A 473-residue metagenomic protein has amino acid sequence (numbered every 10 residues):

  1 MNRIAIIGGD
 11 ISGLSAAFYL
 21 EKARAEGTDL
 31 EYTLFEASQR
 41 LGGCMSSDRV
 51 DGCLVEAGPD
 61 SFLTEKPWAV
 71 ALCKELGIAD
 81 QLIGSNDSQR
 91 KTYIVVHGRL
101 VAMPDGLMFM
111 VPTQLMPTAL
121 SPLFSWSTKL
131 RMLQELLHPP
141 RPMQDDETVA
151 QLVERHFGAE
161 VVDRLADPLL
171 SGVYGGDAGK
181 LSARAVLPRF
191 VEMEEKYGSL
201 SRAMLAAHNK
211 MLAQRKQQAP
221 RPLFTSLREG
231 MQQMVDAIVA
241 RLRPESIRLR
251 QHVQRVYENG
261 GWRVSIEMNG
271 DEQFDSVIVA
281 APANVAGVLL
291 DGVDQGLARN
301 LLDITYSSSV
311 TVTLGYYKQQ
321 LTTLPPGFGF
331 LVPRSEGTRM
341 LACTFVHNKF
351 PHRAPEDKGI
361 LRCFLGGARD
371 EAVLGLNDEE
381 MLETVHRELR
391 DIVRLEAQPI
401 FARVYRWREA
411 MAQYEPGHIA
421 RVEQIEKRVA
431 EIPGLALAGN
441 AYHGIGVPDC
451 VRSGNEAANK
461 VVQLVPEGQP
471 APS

Functional and structural regions predicted by a protein language model:
M1-S12: Beta1/beta-strand and adjacent pyrophosphate-binding region of the FAD-binding site in flavoprotein oxidoreductases
I4-I6, Y32, L435: Conserved hydrophobic helix-helix packing surfaces used for dimerization/oligomerization
S12, R40, N284: Conserved Rossmann-like nucleotide-cofactor binding loop
E21-V50: Glycine-rich FAD pyrophosphate-binding loop
C44, P104-G106, L324-G327, L341-S473: Conserved flavin/dinucleotide-binding core of flavoenzymes
D51-P139: Dinucleotide-binding Rossmann-like beta1-alpha1 core, especially the glycine-rich loop that anchors the ADP
S88-K91, P112, T128-Q254, N259: Active-site/ligand-binding neighborhood in enzyme catalytic cores
L249-L361, A368-G375, E379, R387 (+1 more regions): Mid-domain catalytic core of redox enzymes that form a hydrophobic substrate pocket/lid adjacent to a catalytic redox
